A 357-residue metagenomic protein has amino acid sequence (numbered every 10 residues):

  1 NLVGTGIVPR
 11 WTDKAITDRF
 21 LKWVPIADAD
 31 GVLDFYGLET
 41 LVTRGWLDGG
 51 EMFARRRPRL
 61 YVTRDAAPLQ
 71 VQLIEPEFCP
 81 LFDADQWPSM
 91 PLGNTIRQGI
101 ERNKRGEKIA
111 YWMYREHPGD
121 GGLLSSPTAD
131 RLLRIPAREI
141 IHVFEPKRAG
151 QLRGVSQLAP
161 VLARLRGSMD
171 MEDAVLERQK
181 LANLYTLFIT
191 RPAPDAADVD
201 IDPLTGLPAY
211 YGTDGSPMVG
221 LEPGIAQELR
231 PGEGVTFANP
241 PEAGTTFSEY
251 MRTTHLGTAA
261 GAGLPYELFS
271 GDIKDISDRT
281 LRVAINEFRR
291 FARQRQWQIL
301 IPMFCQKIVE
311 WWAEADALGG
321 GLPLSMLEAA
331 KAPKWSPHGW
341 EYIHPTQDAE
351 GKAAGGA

Functional and structural regions predicted by a protein language model:
N1-P146: Structured, mid-chain assembly/scaffold modules that mediate subunit interfaces within large macromolecular complexes
N1-V3, W11, G37-W46, L158-R178 (+1 more regions): Short, Φ-rich (hydrophobic/aromatic) sequence segments
V8-D13, T17-D18, G224-A353: Surface-exposed loop-to-helix/strand elements on domain peripheries
L21, T43-R44, E51, R55 (+5 more regions): Short, well-ordered alpha-helical packing segments
I96, E107, G215, L221-P223 (+1 more regions): A generic structural signal for well-ordered coil/turn residues at beta-strand boundaries that shape enzyme active-site
E139-T280: Extended, charged amphipathic alpha-helical segments
S168, K352-G356: C-terminal interaction module
